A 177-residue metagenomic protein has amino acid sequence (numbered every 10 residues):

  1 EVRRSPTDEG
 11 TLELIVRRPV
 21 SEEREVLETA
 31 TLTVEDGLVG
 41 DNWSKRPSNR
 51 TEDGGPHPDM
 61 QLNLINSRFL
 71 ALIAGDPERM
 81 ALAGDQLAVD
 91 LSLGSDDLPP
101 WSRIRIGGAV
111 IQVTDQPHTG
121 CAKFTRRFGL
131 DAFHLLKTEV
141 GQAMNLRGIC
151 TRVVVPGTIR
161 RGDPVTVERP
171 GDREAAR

Functional and structural regions predicted by a protein language model:
E1-R177: Metal-cofactor-dependent catalytic cores
